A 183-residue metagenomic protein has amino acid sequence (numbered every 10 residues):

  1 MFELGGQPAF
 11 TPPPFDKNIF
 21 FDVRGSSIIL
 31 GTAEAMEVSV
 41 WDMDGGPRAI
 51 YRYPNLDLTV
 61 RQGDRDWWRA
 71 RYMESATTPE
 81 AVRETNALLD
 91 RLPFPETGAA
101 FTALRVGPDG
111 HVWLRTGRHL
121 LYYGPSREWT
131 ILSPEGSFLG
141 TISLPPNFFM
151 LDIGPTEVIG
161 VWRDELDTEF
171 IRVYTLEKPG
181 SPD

Functional and structural regions predicted by a protein language model:
M1-D183: Eukaryotic scaffold repeat domains enriched in small/polar residues
